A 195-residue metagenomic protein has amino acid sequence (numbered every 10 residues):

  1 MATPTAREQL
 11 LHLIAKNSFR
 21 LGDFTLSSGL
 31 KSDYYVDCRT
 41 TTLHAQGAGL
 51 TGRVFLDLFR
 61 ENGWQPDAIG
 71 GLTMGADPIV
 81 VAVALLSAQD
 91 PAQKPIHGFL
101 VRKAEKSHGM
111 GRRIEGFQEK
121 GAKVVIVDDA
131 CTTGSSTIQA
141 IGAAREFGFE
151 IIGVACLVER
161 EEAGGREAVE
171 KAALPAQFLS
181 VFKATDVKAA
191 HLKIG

Functional and structural regions predicted by a protein language model:
A2-L13, G142-G195: PRPP-dependent phosphoribosyltransferase catalytic core
A2-W64: Active-site-facing substrate-recognition patch
S28, P91-A92, G116-K120, E146-F147 (+1 more regions): Solvent-exposed alpha-helices and their adjacent loops that cap or buttress functional pockets in soluble metabolic
R53, D57, V81, L85-Q89 (+2 more regions): Short, well-ordered alpha-helices that flank and scaffold nucleotide-derived cofactor binding pockets
W64-G75, A155-C156: Short glycine-rich phosphate-binding loop at a beta-alpha junction
D67, A122, I152: Conserved acidic residues
V80-V125, S135-Q139, L192: Short, glycine/charge-rich flexible loops or terminal/linker lids adjacent to PRPP-binding catalytic cores
